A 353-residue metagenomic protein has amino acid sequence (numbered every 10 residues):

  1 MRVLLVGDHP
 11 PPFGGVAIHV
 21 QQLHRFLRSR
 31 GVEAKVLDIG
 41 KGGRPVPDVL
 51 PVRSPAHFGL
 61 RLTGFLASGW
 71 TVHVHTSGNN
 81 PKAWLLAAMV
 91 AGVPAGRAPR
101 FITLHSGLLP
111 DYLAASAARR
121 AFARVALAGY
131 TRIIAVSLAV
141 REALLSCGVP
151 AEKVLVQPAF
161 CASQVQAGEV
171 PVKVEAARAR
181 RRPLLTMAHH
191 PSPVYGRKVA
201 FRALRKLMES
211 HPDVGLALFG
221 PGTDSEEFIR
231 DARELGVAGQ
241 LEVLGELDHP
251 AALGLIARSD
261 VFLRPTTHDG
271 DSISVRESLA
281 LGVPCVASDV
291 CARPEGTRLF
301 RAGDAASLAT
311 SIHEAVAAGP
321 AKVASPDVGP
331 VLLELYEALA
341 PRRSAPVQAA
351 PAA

Functional and structural regions predicted by a protein language model:
L4, K173-Y195, F201-R205, A217: Conserved donor-binding/catalytic core segment of Leloir-type glycosyltransferases
S77-P81, R100-A117, G129-R132: A short, histidine- and acid-enriched strand-loop-helix "catalytic/donor-clamping" loop that lines the nucleotide-sugar
R124, A128-E169, G270: Donor nucleotide-sugar binding/catalytic pocket of nucleotide-sugar-dependent glycosyltransferases
I229-L247: Nucleotide-activated donor-binding/catalytic signature segment of Leloir-type glycosyltransferases, i.e., the conserved
T267: Aromatic "clamp/platform" in nucleotide-sugar-dependent glycosyltransferases that forms part of the donor/acceptor
A280, P284-A287: Short hydrophobic beta-strand element within catalytic cores of glycosyltransferases and related nucleotide-activated
P294-E314: Change "using UDP/GDP/dTDP sugars" to "using nucleotide sugars
A317-A353: A charged, aromatic-enriched C-terminal amphipathic alpha-helix characteristic of glycosyltransferases across folds
